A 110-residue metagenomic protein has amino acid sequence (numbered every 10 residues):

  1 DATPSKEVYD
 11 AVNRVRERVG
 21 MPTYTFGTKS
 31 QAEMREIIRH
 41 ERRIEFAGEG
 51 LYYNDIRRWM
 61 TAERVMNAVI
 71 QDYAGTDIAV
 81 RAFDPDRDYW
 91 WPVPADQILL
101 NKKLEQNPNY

Functional and structural regions predicted by a protein language model:
D1-V15: C-terminal substrate/ligand-recognition segments
V12, R16, T25-Y110: Long, intrinsically disordered, low-complexity segments
